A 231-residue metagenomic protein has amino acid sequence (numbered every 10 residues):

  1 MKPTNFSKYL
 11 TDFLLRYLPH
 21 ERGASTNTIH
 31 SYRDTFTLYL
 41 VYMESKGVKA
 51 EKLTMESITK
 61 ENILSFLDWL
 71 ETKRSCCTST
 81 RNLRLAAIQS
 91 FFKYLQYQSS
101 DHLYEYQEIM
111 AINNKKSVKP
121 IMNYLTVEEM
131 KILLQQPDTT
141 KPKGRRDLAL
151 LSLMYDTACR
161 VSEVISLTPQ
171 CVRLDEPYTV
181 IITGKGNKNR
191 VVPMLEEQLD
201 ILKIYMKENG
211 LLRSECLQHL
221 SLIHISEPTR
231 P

Functional and structural regions predicted by a protein language model:
M1-L222, S226: Conserved catalytic core of the tyrosine transesterase superfamily
E227-P231: Short "domain-exit" segments at the C-terminal end of structured domains
